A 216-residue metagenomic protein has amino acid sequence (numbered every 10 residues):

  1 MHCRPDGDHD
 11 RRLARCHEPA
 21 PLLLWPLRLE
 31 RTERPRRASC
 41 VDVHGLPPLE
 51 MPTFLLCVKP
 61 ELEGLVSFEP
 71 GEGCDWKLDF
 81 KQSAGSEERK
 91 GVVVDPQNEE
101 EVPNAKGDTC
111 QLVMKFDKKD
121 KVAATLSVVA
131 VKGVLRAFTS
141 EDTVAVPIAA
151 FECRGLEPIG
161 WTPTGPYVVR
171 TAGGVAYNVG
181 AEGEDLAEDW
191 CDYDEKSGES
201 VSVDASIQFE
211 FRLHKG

Functional and structural regions predicted by a protein language model:
H2, D8-D10, D42: Intrinsic-disorder-associated, low-complexity terminal segments enriched in Asp/Asn/His/Tyr and depleted of Lys/Arg
P5-D6, R28, P35: Compositionally biased, low-complexity segments enriched in small residues
G45-K77: Eukaryotic proteins' extreme N-terminal regulatory segments
L65-K77, K81-G160: Structured domain cores in non-transmembrane regions
A149-G216: Glycine-rich, aromatic-bearing surface loops/beta-hairpins
